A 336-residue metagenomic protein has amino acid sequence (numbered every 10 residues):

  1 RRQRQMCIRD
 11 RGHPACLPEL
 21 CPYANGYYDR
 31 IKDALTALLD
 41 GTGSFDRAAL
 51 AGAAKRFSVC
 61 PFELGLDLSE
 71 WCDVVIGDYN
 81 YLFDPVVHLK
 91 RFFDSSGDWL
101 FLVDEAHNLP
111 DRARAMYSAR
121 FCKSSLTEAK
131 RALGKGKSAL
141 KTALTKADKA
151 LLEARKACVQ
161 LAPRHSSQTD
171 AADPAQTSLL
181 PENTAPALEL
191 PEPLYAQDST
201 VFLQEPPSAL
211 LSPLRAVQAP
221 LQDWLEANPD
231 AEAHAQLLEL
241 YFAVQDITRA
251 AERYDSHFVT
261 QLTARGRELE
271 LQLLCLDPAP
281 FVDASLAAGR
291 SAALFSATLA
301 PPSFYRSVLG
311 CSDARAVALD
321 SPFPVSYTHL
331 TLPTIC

Functional and structural regions predicted by a protein language model:
R1-V75, F83, R131, L152-R155 (+6 more regions): A substrate-engagement module of RecA-like helicase motors
Q3-R4, I8-R11, V325, H329-I335: Residue-level detector of conserved catalytic or cofactor/ligand-binding positions in enzyme active sites
A53-E70, P85-F92, D223-L330: A contiguous, basic/glycine-rich beta-loop/short-helix subdomain that forms a polymer-engagement track
C72, Y79-N80, E105-H107, A113: Conserved Walker B
G77-D78, L102-V103, A292-F295: Structural recognition of the conserved hydrophobic beta-strand(s) that form the central parallel beta-sheet of P-loop
L82, N108, A300: Residues immediately C-terminal
H107, R112-L194: Conserved phosphoryl-transfer catalytic core
K137, L151, R155-C158, L214 (+2 more regions): A structural signal for well-ordered alpha-helices, especially hydrophobic packing surfaces of coiled-coils
